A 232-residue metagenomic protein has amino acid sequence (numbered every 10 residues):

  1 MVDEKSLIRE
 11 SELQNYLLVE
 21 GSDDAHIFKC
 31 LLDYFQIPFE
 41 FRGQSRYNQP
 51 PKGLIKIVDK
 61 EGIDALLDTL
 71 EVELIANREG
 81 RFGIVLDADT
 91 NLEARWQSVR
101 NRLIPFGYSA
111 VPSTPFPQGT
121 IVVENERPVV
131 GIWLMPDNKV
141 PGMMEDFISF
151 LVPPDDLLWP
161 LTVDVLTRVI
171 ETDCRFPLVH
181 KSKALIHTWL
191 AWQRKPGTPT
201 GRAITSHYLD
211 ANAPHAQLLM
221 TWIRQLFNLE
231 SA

Functional and structural regions predicted by a protein language model:
V2-E12, C30-K52, D64-A232: C-terminal accessory helical subdomains adjacent to catalytic cores in phosphodiester- and nucleotide-handling enzymes
L17-E20: Short hydrophobic beta-strand that contains or immediately precedes a catalytic carboxylate
S22, K60, D87-D89: An acidic- and aromatic-residue-enriched active-site/binding cleft used to recognize and process polar
D24-F28: Short N-terminal binding/cap micro-motifs at the start of the first secondary-structure element
I55-D59, I63: Conserved helicase/translocase motor-coupling segment
